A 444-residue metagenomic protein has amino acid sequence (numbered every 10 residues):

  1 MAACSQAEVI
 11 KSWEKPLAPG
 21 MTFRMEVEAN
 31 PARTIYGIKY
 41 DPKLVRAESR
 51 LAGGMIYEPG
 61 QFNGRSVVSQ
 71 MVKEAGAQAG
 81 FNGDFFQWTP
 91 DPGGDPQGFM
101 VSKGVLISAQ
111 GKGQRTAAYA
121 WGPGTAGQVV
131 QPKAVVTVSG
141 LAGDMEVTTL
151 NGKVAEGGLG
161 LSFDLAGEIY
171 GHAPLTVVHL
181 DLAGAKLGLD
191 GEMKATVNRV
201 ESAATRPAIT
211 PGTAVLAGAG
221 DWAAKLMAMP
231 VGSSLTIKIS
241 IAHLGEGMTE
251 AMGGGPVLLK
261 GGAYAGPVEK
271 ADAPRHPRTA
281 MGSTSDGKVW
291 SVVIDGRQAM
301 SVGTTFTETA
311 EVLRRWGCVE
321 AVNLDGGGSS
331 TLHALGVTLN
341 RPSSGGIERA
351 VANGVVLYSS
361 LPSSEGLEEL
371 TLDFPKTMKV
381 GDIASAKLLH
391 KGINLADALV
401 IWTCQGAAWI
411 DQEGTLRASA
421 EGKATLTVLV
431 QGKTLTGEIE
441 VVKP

Functional and structural regions predicted by a protein language model:
C4-P444: Gly/Ser/Thr/Pro-rich low-complexity, intrinsically disordered segments
